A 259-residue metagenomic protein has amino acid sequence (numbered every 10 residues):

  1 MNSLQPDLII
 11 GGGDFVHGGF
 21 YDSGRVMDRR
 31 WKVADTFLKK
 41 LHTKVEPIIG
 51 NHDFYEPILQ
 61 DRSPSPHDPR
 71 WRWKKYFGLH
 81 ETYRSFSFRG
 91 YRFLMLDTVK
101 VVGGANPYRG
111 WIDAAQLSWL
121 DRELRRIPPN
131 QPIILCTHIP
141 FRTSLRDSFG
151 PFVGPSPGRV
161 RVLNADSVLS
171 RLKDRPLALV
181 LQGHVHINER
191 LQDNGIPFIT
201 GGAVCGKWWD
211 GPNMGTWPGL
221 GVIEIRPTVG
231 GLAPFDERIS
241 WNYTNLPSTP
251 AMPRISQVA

Functional and structural regions predicted by a protein language model:
M1-M27: N-terminal active-site segment of His-dependent metallophosphoesterases
G13-D14, G50-N51, L96, H138 (+1 more regions): Active-site glycine-centered loops adjacent to acidic/histidine catalytic or metal-binding residues that shape
V16, I127-L145: Short acidic, glycine-rich surface-loop motifs adjacent to enzyme active sites
Y21-P132, P155-R159, L163, S167-L179 (+3 more regions): Extended active-site neighborhood of metal-dependent phosphoesterases/phosphodiesterases
L135-F141, A178-N188: Histidine-centered catalytic micro-motifs
F141-P155: Active-site His/acidic residue clusters
G221-A259: A short C-terminal boundary segment appended to hydrolase-like catalytic domains
